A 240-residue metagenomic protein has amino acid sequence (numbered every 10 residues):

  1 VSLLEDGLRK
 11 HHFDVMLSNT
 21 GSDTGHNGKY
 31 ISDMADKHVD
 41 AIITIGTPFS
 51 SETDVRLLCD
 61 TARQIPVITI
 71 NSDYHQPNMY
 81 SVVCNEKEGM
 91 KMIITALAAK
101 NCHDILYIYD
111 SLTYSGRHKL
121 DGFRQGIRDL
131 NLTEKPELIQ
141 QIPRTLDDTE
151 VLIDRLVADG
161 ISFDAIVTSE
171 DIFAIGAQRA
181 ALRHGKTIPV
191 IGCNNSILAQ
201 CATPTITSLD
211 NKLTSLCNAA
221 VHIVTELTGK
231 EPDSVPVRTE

Functional and structural regions predicted by a protein language model:
V1-K10, G89-I93, Y114-T133, G176 (+2 more regions): Short, solvent-exposed amphipathic alpha-helices that sit in or adjacent to ligand/effector-binding or catalytic
V1-T95, R155-S162: Alpha-helical recognition/docking segments in bacterial nutrient-uptake and carbohydrate-utilization systems
L8-N19, L106-Y107, R124-E150: Short beta-strand elements in bilobed, periplasmic/extracellular small-molecule ligand-binding domains
N19, G46, N71, V83 (+4 more regions): Short beta-strand/turn micro-motifs composed of small residues that flank or help shape donor/cofactor-binding pockets
I45, I70, K100, I108 (+4 more regions): Replace "coordinates the UDP/GDP/TDP-sugar" with "coordinates nucleotide-activated sugar donors
F49, K119, I172-A174: Alpha-helix capping/helix-boundary segments
N78-Y107, R117, Q125, L146-D154 (+2 more regions): Hydrophobic alpha-helical segments within soluble ligand-binding/sensing domains
K135, D154-E240: Flexible loop/turn connectors
